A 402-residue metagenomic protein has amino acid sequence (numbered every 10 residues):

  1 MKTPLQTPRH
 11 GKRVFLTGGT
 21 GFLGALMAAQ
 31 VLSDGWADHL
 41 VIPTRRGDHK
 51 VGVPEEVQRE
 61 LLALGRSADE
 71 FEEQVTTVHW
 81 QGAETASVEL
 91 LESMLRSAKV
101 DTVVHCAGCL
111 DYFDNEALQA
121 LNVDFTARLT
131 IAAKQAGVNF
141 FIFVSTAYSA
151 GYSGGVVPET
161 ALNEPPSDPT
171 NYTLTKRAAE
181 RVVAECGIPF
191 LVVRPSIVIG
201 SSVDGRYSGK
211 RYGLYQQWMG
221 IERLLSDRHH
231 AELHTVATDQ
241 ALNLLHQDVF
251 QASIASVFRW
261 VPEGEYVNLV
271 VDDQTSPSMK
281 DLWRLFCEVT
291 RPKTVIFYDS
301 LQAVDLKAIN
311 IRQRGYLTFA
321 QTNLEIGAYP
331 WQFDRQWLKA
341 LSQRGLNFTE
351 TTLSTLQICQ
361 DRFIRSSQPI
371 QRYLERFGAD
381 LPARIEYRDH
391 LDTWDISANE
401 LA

Functional and structural regions predicted by a protein language model:
K12-D34: N-terminal Rossmann NAD(P)H-binding glycine-rich loop of SDR-like oxidoreductase domains
V41-Q74: Glycine-rich phosphate-binding loop and adjoining beta1-alpha1-beta2 segment of Rossmann-like nucleotide-binding folds
E70-D124, A136: NAD(P)H-binding glycine-rich loop region in Rossmannoid oxidoreductase-like domains and their noncatalytic homologs
H105, N115, D124-N171, L191: Conserved Rossmann-fold NAD(P)-dependent oxidoreductase catalytic core, especially the SDR/UDP-sugar
S167-S196, S201: Active-site Tyr-X1-5-Lys
G187-V192, S196-L242, Q247-A255: NAD(P)-dependent short-chain dehydrogenase/reductase
Q247, K280-D281, L306-G345: Conserved C-terminal active-site "lid" loop/helix of NAD(P)H-dependent oxidoreductases that clamps the redox cofactor
S253-A320, F363-L401: Mid/C-terminal beta-alpha module of Rossmann-like enzyme folds, strongest in SDR-family dehydrogenases/epimerases
